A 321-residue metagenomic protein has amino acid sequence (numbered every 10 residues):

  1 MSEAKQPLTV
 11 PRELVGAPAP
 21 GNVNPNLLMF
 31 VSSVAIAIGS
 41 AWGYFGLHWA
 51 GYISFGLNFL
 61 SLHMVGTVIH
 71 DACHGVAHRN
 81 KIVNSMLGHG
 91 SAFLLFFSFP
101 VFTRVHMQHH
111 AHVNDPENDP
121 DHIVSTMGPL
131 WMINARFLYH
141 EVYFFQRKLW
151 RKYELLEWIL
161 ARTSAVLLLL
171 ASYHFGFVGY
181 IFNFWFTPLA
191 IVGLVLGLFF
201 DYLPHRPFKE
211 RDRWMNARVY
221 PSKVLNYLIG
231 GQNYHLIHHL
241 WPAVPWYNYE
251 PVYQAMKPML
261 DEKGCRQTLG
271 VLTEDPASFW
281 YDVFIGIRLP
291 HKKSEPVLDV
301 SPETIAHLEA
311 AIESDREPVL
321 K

Functional and structural regions predicted by a protein language model:
M1-S61, A92-T187, W246-K321: Non-catalytic, topology-defining segments of multipass membrane proteins
L47-S91: Long, highly hydrophobic alpha-helical transmembrane signal-anchor segments
G56, N216-L236: Functional transmembrane helices that form membrane-embedded active or gating regions
L60-I69, S98-F102, T187-R211: Transmembrane alpha-helical segments that form the membrane-embedded catalytic/substrate-channel core of multi-pass
V65-G75, F102-N114, D201-P207, L228-V244: Histidine-centered catalytic micro-motifs
A77-F97, E117-L130, D212-L225: Juxtamembrane helix-capping/reentrant segments at transmembrane boundaries
L156, W185-F186, K209-V219: Membrane-helix boundary/juxtamembrane motif in polytopic membrane proteins
